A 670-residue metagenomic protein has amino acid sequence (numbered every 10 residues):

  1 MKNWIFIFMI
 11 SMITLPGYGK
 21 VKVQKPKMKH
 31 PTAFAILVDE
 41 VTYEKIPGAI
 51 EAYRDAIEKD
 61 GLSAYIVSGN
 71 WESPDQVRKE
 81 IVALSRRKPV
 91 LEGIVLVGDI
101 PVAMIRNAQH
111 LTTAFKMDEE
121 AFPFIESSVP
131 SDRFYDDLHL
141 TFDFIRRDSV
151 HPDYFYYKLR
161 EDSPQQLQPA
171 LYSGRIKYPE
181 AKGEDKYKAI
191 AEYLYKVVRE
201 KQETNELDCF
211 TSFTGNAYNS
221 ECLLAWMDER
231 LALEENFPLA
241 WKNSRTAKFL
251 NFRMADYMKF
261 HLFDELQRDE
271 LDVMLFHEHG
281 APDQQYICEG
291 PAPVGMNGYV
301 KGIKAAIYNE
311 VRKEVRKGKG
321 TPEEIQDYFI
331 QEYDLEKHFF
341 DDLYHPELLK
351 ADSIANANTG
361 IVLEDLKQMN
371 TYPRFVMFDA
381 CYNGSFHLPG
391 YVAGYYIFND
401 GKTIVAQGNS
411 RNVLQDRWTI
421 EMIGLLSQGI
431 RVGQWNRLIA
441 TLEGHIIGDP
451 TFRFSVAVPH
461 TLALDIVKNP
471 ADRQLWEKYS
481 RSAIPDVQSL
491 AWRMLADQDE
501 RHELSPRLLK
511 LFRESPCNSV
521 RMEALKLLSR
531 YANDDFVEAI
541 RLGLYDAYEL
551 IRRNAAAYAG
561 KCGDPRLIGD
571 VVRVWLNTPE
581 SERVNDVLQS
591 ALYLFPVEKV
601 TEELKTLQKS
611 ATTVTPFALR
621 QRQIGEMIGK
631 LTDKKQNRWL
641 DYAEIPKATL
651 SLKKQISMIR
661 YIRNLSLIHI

Functional and structural regions predicted by a protein language model:
F8-Y18: Hydrophobic h-region of N-terminal signal peptides that target proteins for export in Gram-negative bacteria
D75-D256, F263-V273, P282-M296: Structured catalytic cores of large enzymes
S127-Y193, A305-W418: Catalytic cores of nucleophile-dependent amide-cleaving enzymes
T419-H502, N518-E523: Caspase-like cysteine protease fold
L464-D465, Q488-E500, S519-Y531, R552-D564 (+3 more regions): Structural detector for internal amphipathic alpha-helices that build alpha-solenoid repeat scaffolds
N469-K478, E500-F512, N533-L544, D564-L576 (+2 more regions): Amphipathic alpha-helical scaffolding segments comprising HEAT/armadillo-like alpha-solenoid repeats
A483-I484, P516-C517, A547-Y548, P579-S581 (+2 more regions): Short inter-helical turns and helix N-cap capping residues of alpha-solenoid HEAT/ARM repeat scaffolds
H669-I670: Conserved small/polar residues in nucleotide/adenosyl-binding loops
